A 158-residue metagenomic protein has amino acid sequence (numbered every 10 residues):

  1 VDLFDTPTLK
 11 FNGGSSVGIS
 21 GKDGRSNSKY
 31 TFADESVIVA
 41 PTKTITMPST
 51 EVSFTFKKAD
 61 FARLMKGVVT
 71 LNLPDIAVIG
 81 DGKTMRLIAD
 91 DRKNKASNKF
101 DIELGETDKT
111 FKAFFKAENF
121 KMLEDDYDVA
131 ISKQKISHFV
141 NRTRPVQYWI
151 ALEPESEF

Functional and structural regions predicted by a protein language model:
V1-Y30, T50-F158: DNA polymerase processivity clamps
E35-E51: Long, charge-dense
